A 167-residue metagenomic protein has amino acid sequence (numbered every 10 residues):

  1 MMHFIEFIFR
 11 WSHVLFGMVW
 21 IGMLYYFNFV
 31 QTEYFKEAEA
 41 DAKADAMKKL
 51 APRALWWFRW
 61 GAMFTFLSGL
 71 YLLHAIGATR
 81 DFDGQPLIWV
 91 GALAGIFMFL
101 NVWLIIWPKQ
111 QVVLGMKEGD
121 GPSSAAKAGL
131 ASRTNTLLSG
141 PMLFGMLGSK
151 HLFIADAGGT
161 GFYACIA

Functional and structural regions predicted by a protein language model:
M1-A167: Polytopic transmembrane helical bundles with strong interfacial aromatic enrichment
